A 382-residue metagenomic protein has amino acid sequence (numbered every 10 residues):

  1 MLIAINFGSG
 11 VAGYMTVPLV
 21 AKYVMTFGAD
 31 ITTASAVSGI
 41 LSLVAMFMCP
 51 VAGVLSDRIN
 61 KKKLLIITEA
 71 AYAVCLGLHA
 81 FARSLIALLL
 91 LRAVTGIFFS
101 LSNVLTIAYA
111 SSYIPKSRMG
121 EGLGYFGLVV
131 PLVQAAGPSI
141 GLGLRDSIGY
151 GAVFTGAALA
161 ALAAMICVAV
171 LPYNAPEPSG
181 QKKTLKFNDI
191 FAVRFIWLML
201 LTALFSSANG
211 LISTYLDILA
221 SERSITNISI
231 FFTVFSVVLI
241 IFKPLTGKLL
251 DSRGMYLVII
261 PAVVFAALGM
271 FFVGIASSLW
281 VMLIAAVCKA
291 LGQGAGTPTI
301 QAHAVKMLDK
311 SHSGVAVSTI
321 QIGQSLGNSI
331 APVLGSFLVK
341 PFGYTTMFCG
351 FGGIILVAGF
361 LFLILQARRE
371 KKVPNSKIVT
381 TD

Functional and structural regions predicted by a protein language model:
M1-S35, G39, S206-L219: Helix-loop boundary and gating motifs at the non-cytosolic
S42-P50, Q134-A135, S236-I240, P244 (+1 more regions): Residue-level signature of mid-helix packing/kink "hotspots" within the transmembrane helices of 12-pass Major
C49-N60, K243-G254, V339: Helix-to-loop junctions at the C-terminal end of transmembrane segments in multipass secondary transporters
N60, F81-R83, G254, I275-S277: Helix-breaking motifs and short loop linkers at transmembrane-helix boundaries and internal kinks in secondary membrane
K63-G77, L257-F271: Structural signature of the two symmetry-related core transmembrane helices
I86-V94, G269, W280-C288: Paired small-residue
A93-V129, H303: Cytoplasmic helix-loop-helix junction between adjacent transmembrane helices in 12-TM secondary transporters
L159-E177, L361-Q366: C-terminal membrane-cytosol helix-exit motif in multi-pass small-molecule transporters
